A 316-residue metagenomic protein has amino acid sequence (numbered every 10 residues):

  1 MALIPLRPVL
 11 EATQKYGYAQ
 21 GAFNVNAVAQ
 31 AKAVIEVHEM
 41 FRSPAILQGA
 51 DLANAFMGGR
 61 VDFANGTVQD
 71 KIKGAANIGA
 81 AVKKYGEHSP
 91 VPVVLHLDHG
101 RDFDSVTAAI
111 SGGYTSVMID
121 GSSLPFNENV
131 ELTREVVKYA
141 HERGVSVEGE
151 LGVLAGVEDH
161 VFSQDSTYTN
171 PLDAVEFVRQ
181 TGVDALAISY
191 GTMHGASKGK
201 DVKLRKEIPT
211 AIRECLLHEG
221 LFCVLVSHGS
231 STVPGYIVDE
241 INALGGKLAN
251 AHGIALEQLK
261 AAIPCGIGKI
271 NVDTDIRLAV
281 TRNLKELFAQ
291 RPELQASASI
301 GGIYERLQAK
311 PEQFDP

Functional and structural regions predicted by a protein language model:
M1, E11-G17, L97, N250 (+2 more regions): Intrinsic structural disorder
M1-K15, E293-Q295, K310-D315: Flexible C-terminal active-site loop/helix
I4-K15, A27-P90, G100-V224, G235-E240 (+2 more regions): Alpha/beta enzyme core
Q20-N24, V94-H96, M118, L225-S227 (+2 more regions): Short catalytic-loop micro-motif centered on adjacent basic/acidic residues
V93, R143-E150, L221-V224, E293-Y304 (+1 more regions): Flexible, glycine/charged-enriched surface loops at secondary-structure junctions
I254-P316: C-terminal alpha-helical cap/extension of soluble enzyme domains
